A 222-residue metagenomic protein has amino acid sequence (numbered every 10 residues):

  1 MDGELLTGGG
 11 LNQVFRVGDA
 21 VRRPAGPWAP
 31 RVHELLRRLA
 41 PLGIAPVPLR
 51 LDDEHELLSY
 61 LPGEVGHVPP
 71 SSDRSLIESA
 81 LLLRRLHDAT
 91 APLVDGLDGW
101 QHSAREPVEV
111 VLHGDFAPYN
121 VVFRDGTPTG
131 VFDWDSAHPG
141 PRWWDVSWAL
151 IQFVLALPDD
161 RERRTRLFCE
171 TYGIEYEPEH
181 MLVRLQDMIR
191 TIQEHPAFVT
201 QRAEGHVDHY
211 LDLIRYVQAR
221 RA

Functional and structural regions predicted by a protein language model:
M1-E4: Conserved N-terminal boundary motif of the eukaryotic protein kinase catalytic domain
G8-Q13, G18-L93: A conserved alpha-helical element in kinase catalytic cores
N12-R16, H102-D145: Active-site acidic catalytic loop and adjacent metal/ATP-binding pocket of ATP-dependent phosphoryl transfer enzymes
G66-P70, H138-G140, A156-P158: Short, polar/flexible loop-turn hinges at active-site or ligand-entry regions and domain interfaces
H67-D98, E109-G114, Y119, R124 (+1 more regions): Conserved kinase catalytic-core helix
D145-G173, M188-A197: Active-site activation/catalytic loop segments of kinase-like enzymes and analogous catalytic loops in related
H180-D187: Eukaryotic Ser/Thr/Pro-rich intrinsically disordered, low-complexity regulatory regions
T191-A222: ATP/Mg2+ or Mg2+-diphosphate-binding catalytic cores that bind nucleotide phosphates or diphosphates via glycine-rich
